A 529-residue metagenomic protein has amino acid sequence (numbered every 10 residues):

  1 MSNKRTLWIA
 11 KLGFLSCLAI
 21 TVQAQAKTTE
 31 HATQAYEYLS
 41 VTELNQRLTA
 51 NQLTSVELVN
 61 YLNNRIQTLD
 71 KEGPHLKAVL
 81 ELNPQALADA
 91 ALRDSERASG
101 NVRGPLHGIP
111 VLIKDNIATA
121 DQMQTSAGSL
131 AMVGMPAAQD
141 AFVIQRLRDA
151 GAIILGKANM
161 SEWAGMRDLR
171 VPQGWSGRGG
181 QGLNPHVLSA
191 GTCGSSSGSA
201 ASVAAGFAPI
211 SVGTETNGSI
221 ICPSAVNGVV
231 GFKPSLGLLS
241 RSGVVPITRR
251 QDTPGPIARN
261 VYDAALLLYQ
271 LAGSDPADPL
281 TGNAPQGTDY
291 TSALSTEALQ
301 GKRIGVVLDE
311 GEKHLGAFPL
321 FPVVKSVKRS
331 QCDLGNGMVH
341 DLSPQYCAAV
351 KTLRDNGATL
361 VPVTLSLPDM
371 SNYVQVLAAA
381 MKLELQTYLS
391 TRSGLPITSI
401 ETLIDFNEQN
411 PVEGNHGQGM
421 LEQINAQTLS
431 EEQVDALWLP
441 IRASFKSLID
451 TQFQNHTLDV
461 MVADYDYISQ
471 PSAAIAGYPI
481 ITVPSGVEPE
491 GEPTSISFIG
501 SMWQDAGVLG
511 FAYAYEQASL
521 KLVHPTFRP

Functional and structural regions predicted by a protein language model:
S2-L12: Bacterial N-terminal signal peptides that target proteins for export
A10-I20: Bacterial N-terminal signal peptides
K27-V133, W163-G165, L280-Y290, S295 (+1 more regions): Short, well-ordered alpha-helical
A32, H107-A127, G301-Q331, A379-F445 (+3 more regions): Short helix-loop capping/hinge segments that flank enzyme active sites or metal/cofactor-binding pockets
Q46-L53, N63-H75, P84-L87, A91-S99 (+9 more regions): Sec-exported extracytoplasmic/periplasmic mature domains
N51, G108, D149, S366 (+2 more regions): Glycine-rich, small-residue loops and helix-cap segments that act as flexible hinges at active-site edges
Q139-L271, Y478-E488, E492-S497: Short glycine/serine-rich loop segments
K233-S343, K521-P529: A short helix-breaking turn/cap at a secondary-structure junction
